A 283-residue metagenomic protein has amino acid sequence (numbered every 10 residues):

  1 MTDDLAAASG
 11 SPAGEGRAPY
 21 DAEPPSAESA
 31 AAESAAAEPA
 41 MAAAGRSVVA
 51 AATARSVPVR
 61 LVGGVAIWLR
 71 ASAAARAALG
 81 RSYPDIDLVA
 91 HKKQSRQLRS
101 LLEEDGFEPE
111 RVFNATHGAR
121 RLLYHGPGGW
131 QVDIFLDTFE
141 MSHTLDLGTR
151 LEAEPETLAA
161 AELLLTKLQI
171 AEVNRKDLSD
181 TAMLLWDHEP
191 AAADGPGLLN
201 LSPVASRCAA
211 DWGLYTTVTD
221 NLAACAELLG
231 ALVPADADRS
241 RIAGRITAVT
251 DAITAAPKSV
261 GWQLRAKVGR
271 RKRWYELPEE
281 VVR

Functional and structural regions predicted by a protein language model:
M1-L61, A71-R81, W130-V132, L136 (+2 more regions): The feature captures the alpha-helical scaffold/lid subdomain characteristic of nucleotidyltransferase
E38, L88, K92, E110: Short gly/ser-rich anion-binding loops that grip negatively charged ligand groups
G64-W68: Short glycine-enriched loops at secondary-structure junctions
S72-L98, L102, T181: Catalytic metal-binding acidic patch
D87-A90, T116-G118, A161-L163, L184-W186: Short, surface-exposed, polar/charged, turn-prone segments marking secondary-structure boundaries
R99, E103-H143: Conserved catalytic core of two-metal-ion nucleotidyltransferases
